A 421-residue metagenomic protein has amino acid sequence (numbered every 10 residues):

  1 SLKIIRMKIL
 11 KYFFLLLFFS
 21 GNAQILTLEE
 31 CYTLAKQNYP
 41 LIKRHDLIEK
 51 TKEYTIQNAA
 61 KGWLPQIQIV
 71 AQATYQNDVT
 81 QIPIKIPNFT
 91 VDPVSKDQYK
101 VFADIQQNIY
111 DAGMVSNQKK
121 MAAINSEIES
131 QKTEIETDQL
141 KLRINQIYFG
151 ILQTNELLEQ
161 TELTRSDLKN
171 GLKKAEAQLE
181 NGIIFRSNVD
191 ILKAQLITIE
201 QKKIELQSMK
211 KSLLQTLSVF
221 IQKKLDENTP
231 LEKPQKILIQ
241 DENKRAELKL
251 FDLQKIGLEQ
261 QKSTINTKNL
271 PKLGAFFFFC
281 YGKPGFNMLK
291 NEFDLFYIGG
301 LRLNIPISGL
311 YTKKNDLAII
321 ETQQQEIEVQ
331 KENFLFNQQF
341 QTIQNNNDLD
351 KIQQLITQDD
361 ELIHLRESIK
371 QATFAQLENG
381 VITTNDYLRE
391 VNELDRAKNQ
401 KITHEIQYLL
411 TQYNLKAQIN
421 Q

Functional and structural regions predicted by a protein language model:
S1-P40, Y408-L409, Y413, N420-Q421: Bacterial Sec-dependent N-terminal signal peptides
A23-Q68, I183-F185, I221-E259, L270 (+3 more regions): Bacterial Sec-pathway N-terminal export signals of envelope proteins
K43, Q66-I84, Q106-I135, N269-Y297 (+2 more regions): Small/polar (Gly/Ser/Thr/Ala-rich) solvent-exposed segments that form structured loops/beta-strands/short helices used
H45-A59, E136, L140-E159, A177 (+4 more regions): Amphipathic alpha-helical coiled-coil segments
Y54-Q57, T133, T137-A246, N345-D348 (+3 more regions): Periplasmic alpha-helical coiled-coil/stalk elements that build and connect Gram-negative outer-membrane
N88-P93, M288-L289: Short, P/G- and charge-enriched loop/turn segments at secondary-structure junctions
D97-V101, I256, F293-Y297: Residues that define the transmembrane beta-barrel architecture of outer-membrane proteins
A103-I105, S263, L301: Membrane-embedded beta-strands of outer-membrane beta-barrel proteins, especially the hydrophobic/small aromatic
